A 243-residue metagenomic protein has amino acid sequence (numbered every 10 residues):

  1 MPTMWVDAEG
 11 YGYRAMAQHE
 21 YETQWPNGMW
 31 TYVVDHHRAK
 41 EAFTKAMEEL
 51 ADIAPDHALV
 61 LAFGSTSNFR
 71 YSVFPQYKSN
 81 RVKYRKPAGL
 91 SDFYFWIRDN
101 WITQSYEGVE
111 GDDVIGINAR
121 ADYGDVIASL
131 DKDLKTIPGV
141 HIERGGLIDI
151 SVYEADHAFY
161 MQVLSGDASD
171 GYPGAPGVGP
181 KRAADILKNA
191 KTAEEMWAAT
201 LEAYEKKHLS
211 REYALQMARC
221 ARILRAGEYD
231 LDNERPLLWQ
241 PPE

Functional and structural regions predicted by a protein language model:
M1-F95: Domain-level signal for Mg2+-assisted phosphodiester chemistry and nucleotide/NA-binding surfaces in nucleic-acid
M29-W30, D56, N80-P242: Extended two-metal-dependent nuclease catalytic cores across DNA- and RNA-processing enzymes
